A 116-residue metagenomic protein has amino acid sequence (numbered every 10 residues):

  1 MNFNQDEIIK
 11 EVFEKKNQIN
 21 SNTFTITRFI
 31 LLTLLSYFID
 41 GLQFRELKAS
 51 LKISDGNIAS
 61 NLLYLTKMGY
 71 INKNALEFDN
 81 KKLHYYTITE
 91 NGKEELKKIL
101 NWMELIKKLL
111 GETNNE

Functional and structural regions predicted by a protein language model:
N2, K10, E14-K16, K93-E116: Amphipathic alpha-helical dimerization/coiled-coil segments that flank or bridge DNA-binding/regulatory modules
E11-F13, N72-L76, T87: Contiguous, function-dense segments enriched for cysteine-driven chemistry and partner/ligand-binding capacity
E14-N57, Y85: N-terminal helix-turn-helix DNA-binding core of bacterial DNA-binding proteins
T33, T66, K97: A cross-family signal for key residues in well-ordered alpha-helices that form functional helical elements
F44-A75, N80-K82: Canonical helix-turn-helix DNA-binding module
F78-I99: Basic, amphipathic "hinge/linker" alpha-helix immediately C-terminal to the N-terminal HTH DNA-binding motif
